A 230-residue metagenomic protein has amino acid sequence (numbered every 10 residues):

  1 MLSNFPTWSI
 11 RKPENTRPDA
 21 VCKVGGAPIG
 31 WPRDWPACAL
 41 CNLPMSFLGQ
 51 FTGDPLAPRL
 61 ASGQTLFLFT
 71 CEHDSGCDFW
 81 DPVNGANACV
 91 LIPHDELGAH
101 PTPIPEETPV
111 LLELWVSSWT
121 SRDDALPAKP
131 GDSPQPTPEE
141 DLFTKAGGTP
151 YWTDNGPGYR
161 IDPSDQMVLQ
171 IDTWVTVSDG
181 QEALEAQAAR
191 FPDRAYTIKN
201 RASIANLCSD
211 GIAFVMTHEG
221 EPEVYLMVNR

Functional and structural regions predicted by a protein language model:
M1-R230: Preference for intrinsically disordered or flexible, low-complexity segments and adjacent hinge/connector residues
